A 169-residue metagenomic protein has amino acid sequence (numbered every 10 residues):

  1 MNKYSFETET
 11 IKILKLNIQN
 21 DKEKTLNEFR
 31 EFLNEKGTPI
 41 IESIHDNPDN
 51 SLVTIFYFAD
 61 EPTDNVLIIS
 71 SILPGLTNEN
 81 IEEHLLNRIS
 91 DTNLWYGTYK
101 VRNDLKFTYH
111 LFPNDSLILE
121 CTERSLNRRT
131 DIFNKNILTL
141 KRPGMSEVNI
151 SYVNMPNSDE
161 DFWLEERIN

Functional and structural regions predicted by a protein language model:
M1-F58: Non-catalytic, glycine-rich low-complexity segments
N47-D104, N114-I168: Aromatic-rich carbohydrate-binding modules that target alpha-glucans
K106-H110: Short, conserved beta-strand segments of beta-strand-rich sandwich/propeller modules, principally
